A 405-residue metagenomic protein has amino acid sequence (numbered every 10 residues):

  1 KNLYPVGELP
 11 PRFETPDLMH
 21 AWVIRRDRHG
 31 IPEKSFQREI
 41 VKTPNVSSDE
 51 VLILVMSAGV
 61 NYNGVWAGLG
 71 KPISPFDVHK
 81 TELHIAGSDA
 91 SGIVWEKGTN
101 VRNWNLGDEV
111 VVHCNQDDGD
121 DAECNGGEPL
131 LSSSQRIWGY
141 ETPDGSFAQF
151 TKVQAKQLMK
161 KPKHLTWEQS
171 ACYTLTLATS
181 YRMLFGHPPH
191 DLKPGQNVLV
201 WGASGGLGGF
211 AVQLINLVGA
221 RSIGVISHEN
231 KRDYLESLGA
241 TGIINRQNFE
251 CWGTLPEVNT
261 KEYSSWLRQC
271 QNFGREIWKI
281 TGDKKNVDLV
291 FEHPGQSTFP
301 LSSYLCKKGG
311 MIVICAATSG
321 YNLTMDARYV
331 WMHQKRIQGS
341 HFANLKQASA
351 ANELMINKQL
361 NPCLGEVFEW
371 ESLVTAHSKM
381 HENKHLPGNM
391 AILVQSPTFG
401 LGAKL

Functional and structural regions predicted by a protein language model:
K1-D17, P300-S303, L345-L405: C-terminal hydrophobic helical "lid"/dimerization subdomain of Rossmann-like NAD(P)H-dependent oxidoreductases
K42-V60, P72-N125, Q157, P162-H164: Glycine-rich beta-strand-centered segment in the early N-terminal region that forms part of a ligand/cofactor-binding
W66, S88, Q116-G202, R246-C251 (+1 more regions): NAD(P)H dinucleotide-binding glycine-rich loop of Rossmann-like/cofactor-binding domains, especially the beta1-alpha1
T179, G206-L207, S297: Hydrophobic/small residue at the entry helix of a nucleotide-binding pocket
K193, C306-K307: Helix-to-beta-strand junctions that scaffold the AdoMet/dcAdoMet cofactor pocket in Class I SAM-dependent enzymes
V200, N216-S297: Adenosine-nucleotide cofactor-binding segment
S204, V212: N-terminal Rossmann NAD(P)H-binding glycine-rich loop of SDR-like oxidoreductase domains
W252, V258, Y263-K279, D283 (+3 more regions): C-terminal substrate-binding/catalytic core of Rossmann-like NAD(P)-dependent dehydrogenases/reductases
